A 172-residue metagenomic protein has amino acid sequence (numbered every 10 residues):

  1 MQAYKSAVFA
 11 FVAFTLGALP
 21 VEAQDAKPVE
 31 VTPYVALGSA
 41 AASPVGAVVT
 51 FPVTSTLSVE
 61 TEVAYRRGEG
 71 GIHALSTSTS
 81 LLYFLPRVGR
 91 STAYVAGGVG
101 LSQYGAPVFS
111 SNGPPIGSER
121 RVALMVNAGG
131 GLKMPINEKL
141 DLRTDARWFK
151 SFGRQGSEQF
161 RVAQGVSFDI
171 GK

Functional and structural regions predicted by a protein language model:
M1-A26, G171-K172: Cleavable N-terminal export/targeting peptides
V21-T32, V49: N-terminal targeting leaders of membrane proteins
E30-P33, S111-I116, R147-W148: Extracytoplasmic loops and strand-loop junctions of Gram-negative outer membrane beta-barrel proteins
T32-A36, E62-A64, A96-G98, D145-R147: Transmembrane beta-strands of outer-membrane beta-barrel proteins
Y34-V45, R66-A74, F152-Q159: Solvent-exposed loop/turn segments connecting transmembrane beta-strands in outer-membrane beta-barrel proteins
T50-P114, A123-G129, M134-E138, F152 (+1 more regions): Gram-negative (and chloroplast) outer-membrane scaffold detector with strong preference for beta-barrel transmembrane
D141-R143: Extracellular beta-propeller repeat domains
